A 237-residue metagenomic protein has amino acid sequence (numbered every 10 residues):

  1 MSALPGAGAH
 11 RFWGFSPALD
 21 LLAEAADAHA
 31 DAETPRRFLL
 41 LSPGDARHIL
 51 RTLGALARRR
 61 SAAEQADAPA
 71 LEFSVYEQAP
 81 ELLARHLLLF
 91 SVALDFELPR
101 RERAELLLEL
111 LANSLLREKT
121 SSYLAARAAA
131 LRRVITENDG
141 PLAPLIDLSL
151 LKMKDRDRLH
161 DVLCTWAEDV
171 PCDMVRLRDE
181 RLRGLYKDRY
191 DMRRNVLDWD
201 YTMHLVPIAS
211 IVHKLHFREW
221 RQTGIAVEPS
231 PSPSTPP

Functional and structural regions predicted by a protein language model:
M1-P35, G54: Class I SAM-dependent methyltransferase Rossmann-like catalytic core, especially the SAM/SAH-binding loop
G6-G8, G14, G44, G54 (+3 more regions): Residue-identity detector for glycine
H10, S16, R36-L40, P171-C172 (+2 more regions): Non-catalytic accessory regions outside enzyme or core folds
H29-E33, L50, E64, S91: S-adenosyl-L-methionine-dependent nucleic acid methyltransferase catalytic domains
E33-T52, A70-S74: Conserved class I S-adenosyl-L-methionine
A57-P237: Class I S-adenosyl-L-methionine-dependent methyltransferase module
